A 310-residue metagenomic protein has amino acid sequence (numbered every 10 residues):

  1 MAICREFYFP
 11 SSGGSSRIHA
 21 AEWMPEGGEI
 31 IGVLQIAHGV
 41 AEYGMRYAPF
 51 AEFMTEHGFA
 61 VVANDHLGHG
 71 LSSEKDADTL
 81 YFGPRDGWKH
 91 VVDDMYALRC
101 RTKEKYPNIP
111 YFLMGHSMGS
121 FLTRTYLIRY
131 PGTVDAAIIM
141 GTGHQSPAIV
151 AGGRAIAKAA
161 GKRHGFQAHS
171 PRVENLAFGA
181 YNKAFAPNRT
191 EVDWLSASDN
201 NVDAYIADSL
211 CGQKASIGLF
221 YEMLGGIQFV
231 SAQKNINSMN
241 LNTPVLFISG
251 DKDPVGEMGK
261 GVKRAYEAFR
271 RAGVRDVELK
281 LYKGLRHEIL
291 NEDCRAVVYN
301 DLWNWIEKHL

Functional and structural regions predicted by a protein language model:
M1-G27: N-terminal cap/lid segment of alpha/beta-hydrolase-fold proteins
I31-E42, S117-M118, D251-K252: Active-site glycine-rich loops that stabilize anionic/oxyanionic intermediates across multiple enzyme folds
P49-A77: Conserved alpha/beta-hydrolase
F82-E104: Alpha/beta-hydrolase active-site loop
Y106-S117: Alpha/beta-hydrolase fold nucleophile elbow
T123-L210: Alpha/beta-hydrolase-fold enzymes
F247-S249: Short beta-strand/loop motif that positions the catalytic acidic residue of the alpha/beta-hydrolase fold
A272-L310: Catalytic active-site module of serine/aspartate enzymes centered on a nucleophile-bearing elbow/loop
